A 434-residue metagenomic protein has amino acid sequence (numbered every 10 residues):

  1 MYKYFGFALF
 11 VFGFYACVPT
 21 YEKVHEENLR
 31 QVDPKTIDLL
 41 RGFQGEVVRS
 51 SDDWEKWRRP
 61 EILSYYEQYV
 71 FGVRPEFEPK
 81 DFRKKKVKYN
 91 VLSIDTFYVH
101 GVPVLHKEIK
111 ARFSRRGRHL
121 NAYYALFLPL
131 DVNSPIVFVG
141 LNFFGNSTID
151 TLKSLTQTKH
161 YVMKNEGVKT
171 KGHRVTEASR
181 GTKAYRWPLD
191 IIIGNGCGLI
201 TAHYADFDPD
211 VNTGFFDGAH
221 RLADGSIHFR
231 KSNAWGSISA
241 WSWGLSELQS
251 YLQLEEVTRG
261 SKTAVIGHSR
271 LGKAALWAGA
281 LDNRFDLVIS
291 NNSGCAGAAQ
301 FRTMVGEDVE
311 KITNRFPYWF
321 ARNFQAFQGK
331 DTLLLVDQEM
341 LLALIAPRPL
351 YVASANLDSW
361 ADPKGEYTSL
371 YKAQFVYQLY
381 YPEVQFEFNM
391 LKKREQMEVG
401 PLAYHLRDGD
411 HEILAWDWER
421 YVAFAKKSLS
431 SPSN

Functional and structural regions predicted by a protein language model:
M1-V24: Bacterial Sec-dependent N-terminal signal peptides
C17-Y123, D131-S134, G145, I149-T158 (+1 more regions): N-terminal targeting or regulatory segments adjacent to alpha/beta-hydrolase or S9 domains
G140-L254, G294, F301-T303: Cap/lid segment of the alpha/beta-hydrolase catalytic domain
E247-E307, K330-D331: Primarily recognizes the serine-hydrolase "nucleophile elbow" in alpha/beta-hydrolase and SGNH/GDSL folds
S290-L341, E366-E387: Mobile cap/lid helix-loop segments that gate and shape the active-site cleft of serine hydrolases
A346-A361, R407-D408: Conserved strand-to-loop "acid loop" that flanks and positions the catalytic carboxylate
S359-S369, L414: Conserved alpha/beta-hydrolase "acid-adjacent" motif
L370-N434: C-terminal catalytic histidine-bearing segment of alpha/beta-hydrolase fold enzymes
